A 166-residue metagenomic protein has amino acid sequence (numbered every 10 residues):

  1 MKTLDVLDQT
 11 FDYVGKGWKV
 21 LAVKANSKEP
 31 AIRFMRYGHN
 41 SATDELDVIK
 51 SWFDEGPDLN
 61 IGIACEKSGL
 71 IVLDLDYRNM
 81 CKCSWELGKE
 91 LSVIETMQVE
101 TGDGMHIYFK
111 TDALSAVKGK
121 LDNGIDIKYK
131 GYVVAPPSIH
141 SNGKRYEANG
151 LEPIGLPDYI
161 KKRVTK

Functional and structural regions predicted by a protein language model:
M1-K166: Conserved phosphate/metal-binding and DNA-contacting active-site motifs used in DNA phosphodiester-bond processing
